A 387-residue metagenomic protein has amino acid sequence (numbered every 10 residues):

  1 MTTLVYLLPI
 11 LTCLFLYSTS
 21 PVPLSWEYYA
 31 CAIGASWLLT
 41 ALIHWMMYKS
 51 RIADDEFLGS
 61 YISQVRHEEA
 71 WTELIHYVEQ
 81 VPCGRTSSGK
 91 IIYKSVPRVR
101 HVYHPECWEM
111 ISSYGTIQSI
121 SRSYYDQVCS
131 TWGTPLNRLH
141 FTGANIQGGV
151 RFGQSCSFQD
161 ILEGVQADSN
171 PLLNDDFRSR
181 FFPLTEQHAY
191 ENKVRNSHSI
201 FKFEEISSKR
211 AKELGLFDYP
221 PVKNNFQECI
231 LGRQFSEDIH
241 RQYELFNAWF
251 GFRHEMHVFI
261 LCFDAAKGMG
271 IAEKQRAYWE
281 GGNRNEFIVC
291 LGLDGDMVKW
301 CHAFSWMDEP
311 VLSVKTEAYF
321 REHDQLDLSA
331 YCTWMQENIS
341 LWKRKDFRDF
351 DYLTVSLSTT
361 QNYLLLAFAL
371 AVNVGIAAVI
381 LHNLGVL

Functional and structural regions predicted by a protein language model:
T2-G270, K274, Y278-N283, M307-L387: A structural boundary signal for the start of the first folded domain, especially the loop/turn and N-capping region
Y278-G295: A short, hydrophobic beta-strand-centered structural micro-motif
C290, G295-K315: A short, solvent-exposed beta-edge/loop patch
